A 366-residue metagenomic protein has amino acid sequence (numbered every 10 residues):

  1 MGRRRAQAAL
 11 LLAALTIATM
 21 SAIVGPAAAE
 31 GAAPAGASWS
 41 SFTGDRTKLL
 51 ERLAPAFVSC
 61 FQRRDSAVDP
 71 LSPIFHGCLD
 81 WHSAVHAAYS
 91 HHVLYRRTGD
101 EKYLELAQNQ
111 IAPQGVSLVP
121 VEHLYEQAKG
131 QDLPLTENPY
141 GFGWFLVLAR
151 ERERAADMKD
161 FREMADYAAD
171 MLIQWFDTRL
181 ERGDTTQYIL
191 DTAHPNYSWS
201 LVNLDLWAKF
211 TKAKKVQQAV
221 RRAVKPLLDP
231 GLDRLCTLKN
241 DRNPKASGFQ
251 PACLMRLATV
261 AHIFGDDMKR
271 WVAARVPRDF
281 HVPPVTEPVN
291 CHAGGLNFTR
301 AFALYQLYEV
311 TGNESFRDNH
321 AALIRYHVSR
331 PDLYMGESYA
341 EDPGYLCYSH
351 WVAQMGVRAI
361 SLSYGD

Functional and structural regions predicted by a protein language model:
M1-L11: Bacterial N-terminal signal peptides that target proteins for export
L11-A22: Bacterial N-terminal signal peptides
A33-G77, H82, S117: Low-complexity, Ser/Thr/Pro/Gly-enriched N-terminal "stalk/linker" regions
G36-T43, A88-D100, G143-D157, S200-A213 (+3 more regions): Well-ordered alpha-helical scaffold segments within catalytic/enzyme domains
S38, S59-P70, H76-L79, H292-G294 (+1 more regions): CBM-like carbohydrate-recognition segments
C78-Y89, T136-V147, T192-W199, G248-A252 (+2 more regions): Aromatic- and histidine-enriched alpha-helix N-cap/loop-to-helix transition segments that scaffold the rims
V85, R97-A219: Extended ligand-binding groove/face enriched in aromatic
A208-Y334: Long, repeat-rich segments with strong aromatic
